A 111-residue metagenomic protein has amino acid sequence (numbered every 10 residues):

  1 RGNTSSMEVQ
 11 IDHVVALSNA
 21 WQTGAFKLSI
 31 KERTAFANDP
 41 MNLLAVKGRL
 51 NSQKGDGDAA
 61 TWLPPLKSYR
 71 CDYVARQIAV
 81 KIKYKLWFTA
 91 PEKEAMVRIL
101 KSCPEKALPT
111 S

Functional and structural regions predicted by a protein language model:
R1-S111: Domain-level detector of nuclease and nuclease-like folds in predominantly extracellular/periplasmic contexts
